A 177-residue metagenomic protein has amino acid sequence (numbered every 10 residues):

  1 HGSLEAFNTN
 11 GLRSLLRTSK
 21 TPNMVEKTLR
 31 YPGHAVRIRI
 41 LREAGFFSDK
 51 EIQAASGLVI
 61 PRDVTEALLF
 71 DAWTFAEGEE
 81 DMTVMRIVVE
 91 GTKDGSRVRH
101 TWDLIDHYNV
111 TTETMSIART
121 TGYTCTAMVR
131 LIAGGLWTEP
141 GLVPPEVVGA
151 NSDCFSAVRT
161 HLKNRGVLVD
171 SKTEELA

Functional and structural regions predicted by a protein language model:
H1-A177: C-terminal catalytic/substrate-binding lobe primarily of soluble NAD(P)-dependent oxidoreductases
